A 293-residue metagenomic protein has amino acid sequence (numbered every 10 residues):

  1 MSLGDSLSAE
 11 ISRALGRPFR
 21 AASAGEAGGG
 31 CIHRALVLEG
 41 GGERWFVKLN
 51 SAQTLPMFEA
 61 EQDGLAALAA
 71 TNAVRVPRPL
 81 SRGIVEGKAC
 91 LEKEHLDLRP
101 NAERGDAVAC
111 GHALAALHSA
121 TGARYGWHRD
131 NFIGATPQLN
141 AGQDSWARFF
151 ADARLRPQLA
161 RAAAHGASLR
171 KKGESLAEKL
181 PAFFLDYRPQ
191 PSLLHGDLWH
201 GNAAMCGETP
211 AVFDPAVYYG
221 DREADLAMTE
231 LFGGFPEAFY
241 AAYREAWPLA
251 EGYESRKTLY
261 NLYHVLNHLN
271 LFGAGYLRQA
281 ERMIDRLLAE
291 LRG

Functional and structural regions predicted by a protein language model:
M1-F19, S23, K88, N270 (+1 more regions): Regulatory N- and C-terminal appendages and interdomain linkers associated with kinase/kinase-like NTP transferase
L3-R17, G122-L193, L291: An alpha-helical support segment within catalytic cores of ATP-dependent transferases
G16-S23, G166-R170, P248-R256: Short, surface-exposed acidic
G25-R148: ATP-binding pocket architecture of kinase catalytic cores
F58, A107-C110, G173, A177 (+1 more regions): Hydrophobic packing residues in well-ordered alpha-helices of helical domains and bundles
V85-A107, S119, D152-P157, R161 (+2 more regions): A glycine-centered beta->alpha junction motif in the catalytic cores of kinase/phosphotransferase enzymes
G142-A151, A160, Y187-L193, H200-T258 (+2 more regions): Active-site Asp-x-Gly
